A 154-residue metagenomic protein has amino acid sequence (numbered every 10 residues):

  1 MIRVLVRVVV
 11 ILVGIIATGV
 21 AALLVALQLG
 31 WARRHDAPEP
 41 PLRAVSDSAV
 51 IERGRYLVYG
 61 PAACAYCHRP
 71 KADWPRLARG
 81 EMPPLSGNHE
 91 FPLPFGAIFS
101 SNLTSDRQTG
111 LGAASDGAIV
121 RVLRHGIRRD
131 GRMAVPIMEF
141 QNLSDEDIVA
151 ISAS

Functional and structural regions predicted by a protein language model:
I2-D36: N-terminal type II signal-anchor transmembrane helix that functions as the membrane-insertion/stop-transfer segment
H35-Y59: Electrostatic cytochrome c docking/interface patches
P40-S48, D106-Q108, D116-A118, H125: Aromatic/His-enriched, Gly/Pro-containing loop or helix-boundary segments that lie immediately adjacent to catalytic
A44-S46, P94, R129: Short helix-capping and inter-helix turn/linker motifs at the boundaries of alpha-helical repeat units
V45-S48, V58, A113-A114, N142-E146: Soluble non-cytosolic domains of exported or imported proteins
G54, P61-K71, I119, I151: The canonical Cys-X-X-Cys-His
A72-D116, G131-S144: Gly/Gly-Pro-rich "capping" loops immediately C-terminal to redox-active cysteine motifs in periplasmic/lumenal
S115-R129, F140-S154: C-terminal capping alpha-helices of c-type cytochrome domains
